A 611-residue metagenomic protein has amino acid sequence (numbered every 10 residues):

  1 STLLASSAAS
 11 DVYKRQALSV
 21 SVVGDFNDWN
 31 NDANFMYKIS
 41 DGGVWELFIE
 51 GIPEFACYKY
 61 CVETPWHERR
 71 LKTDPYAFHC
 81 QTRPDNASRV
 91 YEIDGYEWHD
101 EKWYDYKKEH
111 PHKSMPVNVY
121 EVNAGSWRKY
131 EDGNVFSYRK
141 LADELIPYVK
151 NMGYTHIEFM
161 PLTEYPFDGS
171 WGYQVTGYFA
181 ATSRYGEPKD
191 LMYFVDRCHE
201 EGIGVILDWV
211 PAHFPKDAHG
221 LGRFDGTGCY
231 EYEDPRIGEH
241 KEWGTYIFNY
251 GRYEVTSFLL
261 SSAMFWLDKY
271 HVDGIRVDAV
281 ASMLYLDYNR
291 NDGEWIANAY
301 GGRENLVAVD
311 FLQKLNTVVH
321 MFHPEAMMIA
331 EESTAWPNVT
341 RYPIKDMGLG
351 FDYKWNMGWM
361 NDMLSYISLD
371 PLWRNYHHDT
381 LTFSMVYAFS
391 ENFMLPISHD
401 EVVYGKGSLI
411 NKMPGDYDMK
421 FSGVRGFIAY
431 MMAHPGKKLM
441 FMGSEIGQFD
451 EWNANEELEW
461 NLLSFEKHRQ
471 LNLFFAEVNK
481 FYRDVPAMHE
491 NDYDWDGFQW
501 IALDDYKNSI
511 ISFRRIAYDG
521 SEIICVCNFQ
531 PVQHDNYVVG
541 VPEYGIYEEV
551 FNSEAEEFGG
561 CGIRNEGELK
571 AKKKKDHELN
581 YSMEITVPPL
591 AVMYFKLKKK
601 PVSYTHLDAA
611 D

Functional and structural regions predicted by a protein language model:
T2-A9, Y13, Y604-A609: Single conserved hydrophobic/aromatic residue that forms the stacking wall/gate of nucleotide- or nucleobase-binding
D11-F55, E63-T82: Aromatic-rich carbohydrate-binding modules that target alpha-glucans
Y60, V122, F159, C198 (+6 more regions): Conserved, mostly hydrophobic/aromatic
V62-H110, E201, G220-Y232, W373-M385 (+1 more regions): Core domains of carbohydrate- and sulfate-ester-processing enzymes
Q81, E101-S114, N123-E304: Substrate-binding/active-site clefts of carbohydrate-active enzymes
H271-D273, Y288-E457, L462, R483-E554: Conserved alpha/beta catalytic core and glycan-binding cleft of carbohydrate-active enzymes
L463, Q470-N472, V478-K480, V538-K570: C-terminal accessory region downstream of the catalytic core in glycan-modifying enzymes
G567-P601: C-terminal beta-strand-rich structural cap/linker in extracellular carbohydrate-active enzymes
